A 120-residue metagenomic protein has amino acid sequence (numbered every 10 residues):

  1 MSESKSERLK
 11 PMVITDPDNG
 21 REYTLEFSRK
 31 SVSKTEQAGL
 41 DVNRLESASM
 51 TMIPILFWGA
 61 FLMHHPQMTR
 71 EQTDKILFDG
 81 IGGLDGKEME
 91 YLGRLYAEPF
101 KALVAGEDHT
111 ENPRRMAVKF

Functional and structural regions predicted by a protein language model:
M1-D18, K30-S47, T51, H65-F120: Charged interaction scaffolds used for protein-protein
G20-T24: Short, mixed charged/polar active-site loops that provide acid/base catalysis or chelate metal/phosphate cofactors
E26-S28: Residue-level signal for threonine
F57: A residue-level signal for conserved active-site and pocket-lining positions in enzyme catalytic cores
